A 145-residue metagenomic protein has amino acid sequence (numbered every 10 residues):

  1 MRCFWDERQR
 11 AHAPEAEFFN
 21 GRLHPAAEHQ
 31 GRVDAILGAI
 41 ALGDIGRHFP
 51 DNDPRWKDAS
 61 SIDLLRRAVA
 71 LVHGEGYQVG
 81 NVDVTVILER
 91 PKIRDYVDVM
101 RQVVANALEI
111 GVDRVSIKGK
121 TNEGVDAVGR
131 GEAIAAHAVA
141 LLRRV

Functional and structural regions predicted by a protein language model:
M1-E15, G21-V103, A107-L108: RNase III-family endoribonuclease catalytic core
N81, K92-R94, R101-Q102, I110-G129 (+1 more regions): C-terminal binding/interaction regions
